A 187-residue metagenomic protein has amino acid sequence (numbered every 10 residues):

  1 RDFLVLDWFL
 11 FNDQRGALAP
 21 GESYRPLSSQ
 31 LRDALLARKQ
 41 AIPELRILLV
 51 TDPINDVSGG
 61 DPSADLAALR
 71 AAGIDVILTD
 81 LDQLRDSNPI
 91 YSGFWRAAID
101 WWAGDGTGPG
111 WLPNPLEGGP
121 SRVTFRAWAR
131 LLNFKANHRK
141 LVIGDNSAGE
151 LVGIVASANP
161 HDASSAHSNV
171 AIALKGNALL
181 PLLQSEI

Functional and structural regions predicted by a protein language model:
R1, L10-I187: HKD-type phospholipase D/PLD-like phosphodiesterase module
